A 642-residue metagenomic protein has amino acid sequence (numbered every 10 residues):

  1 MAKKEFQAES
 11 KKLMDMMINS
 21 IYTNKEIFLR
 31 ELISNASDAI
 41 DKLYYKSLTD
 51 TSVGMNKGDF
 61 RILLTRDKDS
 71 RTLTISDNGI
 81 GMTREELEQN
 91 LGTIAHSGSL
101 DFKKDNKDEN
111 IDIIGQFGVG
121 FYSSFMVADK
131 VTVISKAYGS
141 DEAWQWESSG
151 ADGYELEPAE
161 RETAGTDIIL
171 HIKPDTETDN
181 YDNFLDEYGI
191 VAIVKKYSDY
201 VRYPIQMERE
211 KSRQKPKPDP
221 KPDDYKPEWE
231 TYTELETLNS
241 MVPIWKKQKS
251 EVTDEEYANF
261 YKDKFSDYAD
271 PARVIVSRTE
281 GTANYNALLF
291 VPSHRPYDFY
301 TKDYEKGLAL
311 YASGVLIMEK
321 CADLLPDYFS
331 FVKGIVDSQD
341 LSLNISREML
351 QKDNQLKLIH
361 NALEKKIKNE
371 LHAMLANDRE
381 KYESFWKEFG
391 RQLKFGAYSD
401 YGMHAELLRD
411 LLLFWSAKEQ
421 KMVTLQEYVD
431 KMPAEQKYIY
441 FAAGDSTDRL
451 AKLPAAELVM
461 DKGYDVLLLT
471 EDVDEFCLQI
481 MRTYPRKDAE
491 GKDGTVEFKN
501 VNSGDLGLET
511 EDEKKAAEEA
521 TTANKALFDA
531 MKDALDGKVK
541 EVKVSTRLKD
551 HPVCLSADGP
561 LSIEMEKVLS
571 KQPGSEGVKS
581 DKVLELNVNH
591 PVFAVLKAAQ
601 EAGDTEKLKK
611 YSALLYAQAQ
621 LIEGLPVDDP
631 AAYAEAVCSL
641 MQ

Functional and structural regions predicted by a protein language model:
M1-F184, A192, K215: GHKL (Bergerat-fold) ATPase N-terminal catalytic module, capturing the glycine-rich phosphate-binding loop and acidic
I113, V131-G153, K173-N183, Y188-Q642: GHKL/Bergerat-fold ATPase module in large chromosome/replication-associated machines
